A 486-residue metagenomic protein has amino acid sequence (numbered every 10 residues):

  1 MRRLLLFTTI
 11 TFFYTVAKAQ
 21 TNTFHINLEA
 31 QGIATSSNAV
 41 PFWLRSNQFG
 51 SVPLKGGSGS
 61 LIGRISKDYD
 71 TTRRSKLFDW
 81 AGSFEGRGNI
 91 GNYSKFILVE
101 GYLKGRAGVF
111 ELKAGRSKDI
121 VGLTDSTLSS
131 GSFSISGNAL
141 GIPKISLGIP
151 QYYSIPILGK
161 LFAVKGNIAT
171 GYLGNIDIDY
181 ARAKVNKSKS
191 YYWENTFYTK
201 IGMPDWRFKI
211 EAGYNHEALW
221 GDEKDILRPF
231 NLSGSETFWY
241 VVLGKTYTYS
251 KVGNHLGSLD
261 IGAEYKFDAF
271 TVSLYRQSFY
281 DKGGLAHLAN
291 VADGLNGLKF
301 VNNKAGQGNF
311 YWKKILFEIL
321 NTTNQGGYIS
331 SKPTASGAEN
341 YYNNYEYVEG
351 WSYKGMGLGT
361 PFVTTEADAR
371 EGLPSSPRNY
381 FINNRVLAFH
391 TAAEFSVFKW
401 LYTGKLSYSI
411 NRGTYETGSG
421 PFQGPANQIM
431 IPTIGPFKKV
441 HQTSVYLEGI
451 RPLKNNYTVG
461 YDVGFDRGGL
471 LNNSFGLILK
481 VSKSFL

Functional and structural regions predicted by a protein language model:
M1-F24, V481-L486: Bacterial Sec-dependent N-terminal signal peptides
Q20-H25, K67-W80, Y93, R106-F110 (+7 more regions): Short loop/turn motifs that connect adjacent beta-strands in outer-membrane beta-barrel proteins
Q20-L61, T72-F84, G166-T170: Transmembrane beta-strand segments of Gram-negative outer membrane beta-barrel proteins
A30-S36, K67-Y69, F84-I90, A107-V109 (+11 more regions): Transmembrane beta-strands of outer-membrane beta-barrel pores
N38-R45, Y93-I97, T124-G131, I176-V185 (+5 more regions): Outer-membrane beta-barrel translocator domains and adjoining extracellular loop/strand segments of Gram-negative
L61-Y69, G101-A107, A114, I145-Q151 (+7 more regions): Residues on the lipid-exposed face of transmembrane beta-strands in outer-membrane beta-barrel proteins
D119-K224: Internal, well-ordered domain-core segments that constitute the primary functional module of diverse proteins
Y247-L259, K266-L486: Outer-membrane beta-barrel pore domains
